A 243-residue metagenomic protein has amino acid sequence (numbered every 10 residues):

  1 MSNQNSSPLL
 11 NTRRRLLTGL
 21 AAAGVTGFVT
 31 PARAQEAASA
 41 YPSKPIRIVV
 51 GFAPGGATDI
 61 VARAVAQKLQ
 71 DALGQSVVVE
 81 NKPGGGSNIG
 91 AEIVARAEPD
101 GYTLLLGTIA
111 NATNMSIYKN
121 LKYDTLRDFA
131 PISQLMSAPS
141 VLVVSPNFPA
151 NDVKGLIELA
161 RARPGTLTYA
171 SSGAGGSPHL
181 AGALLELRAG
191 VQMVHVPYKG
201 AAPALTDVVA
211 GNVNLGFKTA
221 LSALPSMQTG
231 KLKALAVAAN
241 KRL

Functional and structural regions predicted by a protein language model:
M1-T12, T18-F28: N-terminal secretory signal peptides
T18, Q35, D71, R96 (+3 more regions): Replace "anionic and nucleotidyl ligands
A34-L126, T166, V191-N214, T219: N-terminal (or domain-start) structured segment
A66, Q70, E186, M227: Conserved hydrophobic residues forming the short capping helix/wall of the S-adenosyl-L-methionine
R96-G101, S116-P203: Hinge/capping helix and adjacent helix->loop/strand transition within the periplasmic-binding protein
L105-T108, S171, A236-V237: Short beta-strand segments
T108-I109, P146, A220-L221, A239-N240: Short secondary-structure boundary segments
S137, N151, A223-L243: C-terminal lobe and pocket-closing loops of periplasmic/extracytoplasmic Venus-flytrap solute-binding proteins
